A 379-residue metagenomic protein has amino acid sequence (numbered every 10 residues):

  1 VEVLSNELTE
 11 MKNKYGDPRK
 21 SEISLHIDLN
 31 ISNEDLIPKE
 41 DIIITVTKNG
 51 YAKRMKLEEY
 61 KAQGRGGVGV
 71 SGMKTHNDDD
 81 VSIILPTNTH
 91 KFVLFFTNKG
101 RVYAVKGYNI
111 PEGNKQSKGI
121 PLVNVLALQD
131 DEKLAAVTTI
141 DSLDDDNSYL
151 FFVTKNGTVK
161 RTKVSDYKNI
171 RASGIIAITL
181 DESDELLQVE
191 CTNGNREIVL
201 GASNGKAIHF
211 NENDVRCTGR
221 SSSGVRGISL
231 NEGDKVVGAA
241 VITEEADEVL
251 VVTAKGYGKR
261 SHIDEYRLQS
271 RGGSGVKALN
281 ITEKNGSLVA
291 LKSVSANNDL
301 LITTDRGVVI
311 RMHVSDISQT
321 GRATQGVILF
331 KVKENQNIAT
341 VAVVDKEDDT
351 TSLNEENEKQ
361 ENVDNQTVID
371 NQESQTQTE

Functional and structural regions predicted by a protein language model:
V1-E379: C-terminal interaction appendages of subunits in large macromolecular complexes
